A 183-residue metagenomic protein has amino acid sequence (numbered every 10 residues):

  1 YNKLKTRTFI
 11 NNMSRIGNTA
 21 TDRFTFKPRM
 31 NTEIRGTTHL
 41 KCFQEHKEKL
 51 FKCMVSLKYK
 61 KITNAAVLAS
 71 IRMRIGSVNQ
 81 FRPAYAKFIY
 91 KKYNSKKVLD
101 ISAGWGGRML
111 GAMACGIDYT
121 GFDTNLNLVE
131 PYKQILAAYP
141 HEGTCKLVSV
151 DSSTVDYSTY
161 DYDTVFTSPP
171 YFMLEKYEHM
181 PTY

Functional and structural regions predicted by a protein language model:
Y1-E33: Long, acidic/serine-threonine-rich intrinsically disordered regions with weak helical/coil propensity that act as
Y1-L4, R29-Y183: Class I S-adenosyl-L-methionine-dependent methyltransferase catalytic core
